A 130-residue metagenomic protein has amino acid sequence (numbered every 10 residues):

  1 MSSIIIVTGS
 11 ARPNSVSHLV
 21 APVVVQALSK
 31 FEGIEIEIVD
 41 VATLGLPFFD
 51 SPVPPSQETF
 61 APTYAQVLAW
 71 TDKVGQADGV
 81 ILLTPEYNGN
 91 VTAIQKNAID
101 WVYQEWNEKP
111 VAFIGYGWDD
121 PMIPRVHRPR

Functional and structural regions predicted by a protein language model:
M1-T84, N88-N97: N-terminal beta1-alpha1-beta2 submodule of the flavodoxin-like/Rossmannoid cofactor-binding fold
V80, N107-A112: Short, surface-exposed connector motifs at secondary-structure boundaries
T84-N88, Y103, G115-W118: Generic secondary-structure microfeatures
K96-N107: A short, gly/pro- and small-residue-rich
P110-R130: Short, glycine-/small-residue-rich phosphate/pyrophosphate-handling segment
